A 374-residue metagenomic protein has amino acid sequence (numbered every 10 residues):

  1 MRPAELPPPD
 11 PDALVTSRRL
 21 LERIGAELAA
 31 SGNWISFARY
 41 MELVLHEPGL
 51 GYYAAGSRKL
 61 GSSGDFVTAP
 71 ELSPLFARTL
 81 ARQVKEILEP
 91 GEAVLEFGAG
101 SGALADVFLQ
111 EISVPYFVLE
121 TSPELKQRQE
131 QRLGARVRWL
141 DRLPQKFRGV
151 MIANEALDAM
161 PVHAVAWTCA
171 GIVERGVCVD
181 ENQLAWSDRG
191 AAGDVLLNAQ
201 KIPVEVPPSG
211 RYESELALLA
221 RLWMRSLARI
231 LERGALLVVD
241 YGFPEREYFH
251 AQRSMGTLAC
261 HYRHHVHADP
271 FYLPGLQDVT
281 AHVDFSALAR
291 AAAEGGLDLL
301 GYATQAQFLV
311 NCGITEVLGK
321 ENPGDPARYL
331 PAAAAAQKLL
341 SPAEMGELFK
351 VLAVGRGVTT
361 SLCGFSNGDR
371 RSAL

Functional and structural regions predicted by a protein language model:
M1-F147, V165, M255, Q307 (+2 more regions): Rossmann-like AdoMet
V44, M151, L288: A residue-level signal for conserved active-site and pocket-lining positions in enzyme catalytic cores
F76, M151, D240: Conserved RecA-like P-loop NTPase ATPase core
E96, E120, E155-D158, D240: Acidic active-site catalytic centers that drive phospho-/nucleotidyl reactions and related ester hydrolyses
L125, A159-M160, E245: Catalytic P-loop NTPase motifs of RecA-like helicase/translocase cores
Q145-C169, S214-L218, L222, I230-L237: A short SAM/SAH-binding and catalytic strip from SAM-dependent methyltransferases
I152-K201, A251-H261: A mobile, often basic/glycine-rich helix-loop segment that functions as the active-site lid/recognition loop
Q200-L374: Long, Lys/Arg- and hydrophobic-enriched amphipathic alpha-helices
